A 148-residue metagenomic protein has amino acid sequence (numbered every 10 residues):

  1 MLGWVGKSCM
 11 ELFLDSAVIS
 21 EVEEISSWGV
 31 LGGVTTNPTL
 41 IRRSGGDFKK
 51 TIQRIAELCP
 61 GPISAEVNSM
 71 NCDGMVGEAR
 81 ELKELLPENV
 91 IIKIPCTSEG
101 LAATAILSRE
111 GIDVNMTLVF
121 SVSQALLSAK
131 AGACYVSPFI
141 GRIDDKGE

Functional and structural regions predicted by a protein language model:
M10-E23, W28-L31, T35-I106: Active-site beta->alpha loop and helix N-cap motifs at the rims of alpha/beta catalytic domains
S98-L101, D113-N115, F120-E148: Catalytic alpha/beta core domains of metabolic enzymes, predominantly
E110: Conserved dinucleotide-binding and phosphotransfer motif residues
